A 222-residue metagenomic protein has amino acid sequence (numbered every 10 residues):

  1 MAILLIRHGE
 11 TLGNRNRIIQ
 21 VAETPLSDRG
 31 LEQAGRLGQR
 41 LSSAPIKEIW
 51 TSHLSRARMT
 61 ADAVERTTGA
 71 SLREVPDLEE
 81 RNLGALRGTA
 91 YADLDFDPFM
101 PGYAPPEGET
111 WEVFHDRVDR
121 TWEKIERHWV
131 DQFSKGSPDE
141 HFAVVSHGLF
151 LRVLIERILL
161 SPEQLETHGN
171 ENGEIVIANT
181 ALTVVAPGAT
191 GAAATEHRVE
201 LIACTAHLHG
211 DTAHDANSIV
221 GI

Functional and structural regions predicted by a protein language model:
I3-M59, E107-D119: Loop-to-helix element that buttresses phosphate recognition and phosphoryl-transfer chemistry
G9, G148, T205: Active-site metal-binding loops of divalent metal-dependent hydrolases
R36-G102: Phosphate-coordination/substrate-recognition cap region in phosphate-metabolizing enzymes
R40, T67, H128, R157-S161 (+1 more regions): Active-site catalytic microenvironments for nucleophilic, acid-base chemistry
I46-H53, F133-G136, H141-V145: Short glycine-rich phosphate-binding loop at a beta-alpha junction
A63, V153, R157: Active-site signature of alpha/beta-hydrolase-fold catalytic machinery across serine- and Asp/Cys-nucleophile hydrolases
R81, G88-T89, P138, R157-I222: Acidic, low-complexity terminal tails and accessory targeting/binding regions of phosphate-metabolizing enzymes
P106-G136: Internal catalytic-core helix/loop-beta-alpha segment that presents or stabilizes conserved functional determinants
